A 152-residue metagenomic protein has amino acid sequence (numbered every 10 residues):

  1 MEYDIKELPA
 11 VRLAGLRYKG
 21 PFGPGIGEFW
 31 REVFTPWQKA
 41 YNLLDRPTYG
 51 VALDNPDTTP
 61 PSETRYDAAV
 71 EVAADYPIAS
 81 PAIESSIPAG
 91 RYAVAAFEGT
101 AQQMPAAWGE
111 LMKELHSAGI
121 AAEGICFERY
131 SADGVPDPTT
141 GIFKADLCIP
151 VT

Functional and structural regions predicted by a protein language model:
M1-T152: A solvent-exposed interaction/effector surface
